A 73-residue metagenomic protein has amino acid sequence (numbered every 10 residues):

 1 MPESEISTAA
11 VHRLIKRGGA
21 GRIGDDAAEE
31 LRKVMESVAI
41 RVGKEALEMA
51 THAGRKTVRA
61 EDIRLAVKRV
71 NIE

Functional and structural regions predicted by a protein language model:
M1-E73: Histone-fold and other basic nucleic-acid-binding segments
